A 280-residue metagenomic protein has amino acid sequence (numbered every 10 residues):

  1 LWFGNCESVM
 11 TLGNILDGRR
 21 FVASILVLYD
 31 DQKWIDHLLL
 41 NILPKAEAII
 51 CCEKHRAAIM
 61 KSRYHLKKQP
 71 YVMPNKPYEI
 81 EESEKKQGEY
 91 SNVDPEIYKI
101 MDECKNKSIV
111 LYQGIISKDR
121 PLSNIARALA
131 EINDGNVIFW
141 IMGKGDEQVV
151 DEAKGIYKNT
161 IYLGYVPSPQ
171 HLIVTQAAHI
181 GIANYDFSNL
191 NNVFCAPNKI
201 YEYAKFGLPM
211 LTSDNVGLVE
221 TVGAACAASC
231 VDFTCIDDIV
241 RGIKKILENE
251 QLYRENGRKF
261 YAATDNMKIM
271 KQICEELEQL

Functional and structural regions predicted by a protein language model:
W2, G13-D31, I50: Active-site proximal beta-strand in glycosyltransferases
F3-S8: Short His-centered aromatic/hydrophobic patch
T11-L12, Q32-K33, I42-V72, P77-E84: A short, active-site helix/loop in glycosyltransferases that binds the activated sugar's phosphate group
I50, P77, E81, E89-R120 (+2 more regions): Conserved donor-binding/catalytic core segment of Leloir-type glycosyltransferases
G88, I173, T234, E248-E278: A charged, aromatic-enriched C-terminal amphipathic alpha-helix characteristic of glycosyltransferases across folds
K118-R120, P167-V174, A183-Y201, T212-E220: Nucleotide-sugar-dependent
V149-I180: Nucleotide-activated donor-binding/catalytic signature segment of Leloir-type glycosyltransferases, i.e., the conserved
A224-I236, K244-E250: Conserved acidic donor-binding segment of nucleotide-sugar-dependent glycosyltransferases
